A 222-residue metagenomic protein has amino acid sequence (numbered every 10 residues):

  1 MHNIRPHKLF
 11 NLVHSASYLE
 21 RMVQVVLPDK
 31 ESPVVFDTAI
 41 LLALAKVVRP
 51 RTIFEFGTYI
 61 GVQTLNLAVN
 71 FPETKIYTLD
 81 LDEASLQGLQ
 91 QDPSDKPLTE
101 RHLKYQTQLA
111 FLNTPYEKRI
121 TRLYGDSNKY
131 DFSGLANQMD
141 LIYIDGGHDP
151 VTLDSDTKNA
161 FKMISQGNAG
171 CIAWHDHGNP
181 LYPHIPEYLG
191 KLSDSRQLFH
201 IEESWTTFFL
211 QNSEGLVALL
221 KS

Functional and structural regions predicted by a protein language model:
M1-H7: N-terminal auxiliary segments of SAM/dcSAM-dependent transferases
H7-V48: Class I SAM-dependent methyltransferase Rossmann-like catalytic core, especially the SAM/SAH-binding loop
V25-L27, A39-S222: S-adenosylmethionine/decaboxylated-SAM
